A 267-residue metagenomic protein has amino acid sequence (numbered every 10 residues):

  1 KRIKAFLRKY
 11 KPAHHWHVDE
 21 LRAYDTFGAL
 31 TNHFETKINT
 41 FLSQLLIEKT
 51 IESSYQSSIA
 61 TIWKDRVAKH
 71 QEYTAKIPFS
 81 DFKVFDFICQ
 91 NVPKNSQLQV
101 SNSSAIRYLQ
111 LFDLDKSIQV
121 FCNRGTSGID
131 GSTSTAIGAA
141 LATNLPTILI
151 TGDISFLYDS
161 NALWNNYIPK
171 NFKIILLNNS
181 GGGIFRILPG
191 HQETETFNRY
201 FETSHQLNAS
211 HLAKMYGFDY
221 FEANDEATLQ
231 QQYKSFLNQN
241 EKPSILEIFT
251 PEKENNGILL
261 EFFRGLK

Functional and structural regions predicted by a protein language model:
K1, N39, G181: Flexible, active-site-proximal loop/turn residues at the rims of small-molecule/cofactor binding pockets and catalytic
R2-A5, F156-Y158: Active-site-adjacent loop/helix micro-motif of nuclease/hydrolase catalytic cores
A5-A13, N165-K170: Short, conserved loop/helix-junction motifs that constitute active-site signature segments in enzyme catalytic cores
A5-F6, A23, I88, Q110-L111 (+1 more regions): Short, flexible, glycine/charge-rich loop motifs used to bind or transfer phosphoryl groups or to couple energy/partner
L7-S104, N208-L212, N224-K267: Phosphate/pyrophosphate-binding active-site segments
Y108-K267: Thiamine diphosphate
